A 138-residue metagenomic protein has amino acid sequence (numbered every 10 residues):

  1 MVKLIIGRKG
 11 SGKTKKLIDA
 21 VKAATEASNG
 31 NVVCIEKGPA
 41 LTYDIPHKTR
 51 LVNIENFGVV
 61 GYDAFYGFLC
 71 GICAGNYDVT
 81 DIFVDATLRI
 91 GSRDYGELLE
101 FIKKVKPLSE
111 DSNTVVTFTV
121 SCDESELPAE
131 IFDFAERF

Functional and structural regions predicted by a protein language model:
M1-C73, E126-E130, A135: Conserved P-loop
G75, D81-F138: Replace "adjacent to P-loop NTPase cores in ATP/GTP-dependent enzymes" with "adjacent to NTP-binding cores
